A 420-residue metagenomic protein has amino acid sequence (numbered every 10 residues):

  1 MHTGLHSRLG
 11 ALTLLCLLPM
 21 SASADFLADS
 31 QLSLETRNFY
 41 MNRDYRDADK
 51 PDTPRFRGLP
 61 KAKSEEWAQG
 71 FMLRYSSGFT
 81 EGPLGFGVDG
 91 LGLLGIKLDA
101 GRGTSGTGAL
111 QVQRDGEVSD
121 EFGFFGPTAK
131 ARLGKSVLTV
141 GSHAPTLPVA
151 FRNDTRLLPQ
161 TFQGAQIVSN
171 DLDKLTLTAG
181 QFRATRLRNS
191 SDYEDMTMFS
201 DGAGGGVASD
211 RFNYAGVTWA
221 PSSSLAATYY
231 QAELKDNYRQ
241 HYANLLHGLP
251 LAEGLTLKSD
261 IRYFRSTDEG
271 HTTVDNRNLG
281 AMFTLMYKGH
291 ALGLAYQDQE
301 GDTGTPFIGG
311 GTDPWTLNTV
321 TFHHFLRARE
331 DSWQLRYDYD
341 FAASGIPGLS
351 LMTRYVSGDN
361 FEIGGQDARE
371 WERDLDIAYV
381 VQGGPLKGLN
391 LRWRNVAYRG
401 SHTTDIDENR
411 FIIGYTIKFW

Functional and structural regions predicted by a protein language model:
A24-D25, S77-F79, K130-L133, S169-D171 (+8 more regions): Residue-level signature of outer-membrane beta-barrel architecture
D25-Y45, L84-V88: Transmembrane beta-strand segments of Gram-negative outer membrane beta-barrel proteins
A28, E65-F71, E121-F125, P159-Q163 (+6 more regions): Residues that define the transmembrane beta-barrel architecture of outer-membrane proteins
L32, G82-F86, K135-T139, K174-T178 (+8 more regions): Repeated loop/turn-to-beta-strand initiation elements of outer-membrane beta-barrel proteins
N38, L138-R152, L177-A179, A215 (+4 more regions): Transmembrane beta-strand segments that form the barrel wall of outer-membrane beta-barrel proteins
Y75-G106, D115-D195, V217-L225, G293-G301: Outer membrane beta-barrel
L175-D201, G206-A208, G254-S332, W393-F411: Outer-membrane beta-barrel translocator/channel fold
A215, L335, L375-Y379, D405-W420: Outer-membrane beta-barrel "beta-signal"
